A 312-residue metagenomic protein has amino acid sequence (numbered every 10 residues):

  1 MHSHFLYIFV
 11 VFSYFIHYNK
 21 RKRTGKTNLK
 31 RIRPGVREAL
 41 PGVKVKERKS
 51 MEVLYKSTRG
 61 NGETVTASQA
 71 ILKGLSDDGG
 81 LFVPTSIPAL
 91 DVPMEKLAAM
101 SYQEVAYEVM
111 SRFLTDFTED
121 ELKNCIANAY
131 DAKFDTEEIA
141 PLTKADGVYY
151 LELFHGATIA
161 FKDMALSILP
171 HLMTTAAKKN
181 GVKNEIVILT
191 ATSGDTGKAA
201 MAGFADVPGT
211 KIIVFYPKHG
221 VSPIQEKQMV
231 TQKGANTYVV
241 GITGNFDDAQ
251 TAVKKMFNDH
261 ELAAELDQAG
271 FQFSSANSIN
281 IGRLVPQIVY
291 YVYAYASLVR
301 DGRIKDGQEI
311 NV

Functional and structural regions predicted by a protein language model:
M1-H17: Hydrophobic alpha-helical signal peptides and transmembrane signal-/tail-anchor segments that drive secretory-pathway
S3-H4, K22, R31, V53-K56: Short, basic/polar N-terminal leader/transit segment immediately after the initiator methionine
Y14-R23, K30, A39-S50: Short, Lys/Arg-enriched N-terminal segments with co-localized hydrophobic residues within the first ~10-30 amino acids
K46-V312: PLP-dependent amino-acid enzyme catalytic core
